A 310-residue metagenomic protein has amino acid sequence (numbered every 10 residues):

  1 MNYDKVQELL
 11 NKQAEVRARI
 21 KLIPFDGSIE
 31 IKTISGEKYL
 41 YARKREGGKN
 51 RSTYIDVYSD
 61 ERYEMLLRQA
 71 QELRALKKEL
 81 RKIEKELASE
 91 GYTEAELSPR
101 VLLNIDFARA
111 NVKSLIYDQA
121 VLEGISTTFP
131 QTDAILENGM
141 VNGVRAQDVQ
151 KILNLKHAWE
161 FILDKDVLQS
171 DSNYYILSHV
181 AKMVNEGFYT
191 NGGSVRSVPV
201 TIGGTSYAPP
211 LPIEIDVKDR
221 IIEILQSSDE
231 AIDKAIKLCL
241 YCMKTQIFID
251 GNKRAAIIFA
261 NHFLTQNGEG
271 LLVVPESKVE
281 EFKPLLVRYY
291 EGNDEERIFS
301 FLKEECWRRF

Functional and structural regions predicted by a protein language model:
M1-Y39, R45-F310: FIC/Doc superfamily catalytic core
